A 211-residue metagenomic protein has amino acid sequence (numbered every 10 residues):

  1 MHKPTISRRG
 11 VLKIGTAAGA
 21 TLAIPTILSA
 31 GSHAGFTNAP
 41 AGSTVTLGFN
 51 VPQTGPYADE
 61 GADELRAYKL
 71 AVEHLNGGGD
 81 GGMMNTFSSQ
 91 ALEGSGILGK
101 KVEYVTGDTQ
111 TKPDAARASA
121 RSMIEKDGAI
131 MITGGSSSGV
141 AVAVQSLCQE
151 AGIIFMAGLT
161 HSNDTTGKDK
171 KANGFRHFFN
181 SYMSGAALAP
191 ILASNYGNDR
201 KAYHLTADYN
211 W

Functional and structural regions predicted by a protein language model:
M1-G10, A17-T26: N-terminal secretory signal peptides
T26-N50: C-terminal segment of N-terminal export signals and the immediately downstream linker at the start of the mature
A39, G48-A71, L75, T109-P113 (+2 more regions): Extracytoplasmic "Venus flytrap"
V45-P52, V102-E103, K201-Y203: Short, well-ordered beta-strand elements
E60, E64-A71, A116-A120, V140 (+3 more regions): Stable alpha-helical elements in mature extracytoplasmic
R66-E103: Signal peptide-proximal N-terminal region of secreted/periplasmic/extracellular or secretory-lumen proteins
V105-G107: General small-molecule cofactor/ligand-binding pocket signal
D114, K126-W211: Extracytoplasmic ligand/sensor domains, especially the bilobed periplasmic-binding protein
